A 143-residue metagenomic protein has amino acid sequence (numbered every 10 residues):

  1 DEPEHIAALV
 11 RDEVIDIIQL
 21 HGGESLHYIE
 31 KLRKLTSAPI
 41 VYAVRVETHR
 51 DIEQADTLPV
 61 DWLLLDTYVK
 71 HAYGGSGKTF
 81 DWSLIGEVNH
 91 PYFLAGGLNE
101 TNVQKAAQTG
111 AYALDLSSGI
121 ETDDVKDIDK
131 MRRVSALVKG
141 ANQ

Functional and structural regions predicted by a protein language model:
D1-V10, D16-G23, V41: Structural motif corresponding to the early beta-alpha repeats
D12, G23-L114, S118, V125-Q143: Short loop-to-alpha-helix "cap/lid" segments that border enzyme active sites across diverse enzyme classes
